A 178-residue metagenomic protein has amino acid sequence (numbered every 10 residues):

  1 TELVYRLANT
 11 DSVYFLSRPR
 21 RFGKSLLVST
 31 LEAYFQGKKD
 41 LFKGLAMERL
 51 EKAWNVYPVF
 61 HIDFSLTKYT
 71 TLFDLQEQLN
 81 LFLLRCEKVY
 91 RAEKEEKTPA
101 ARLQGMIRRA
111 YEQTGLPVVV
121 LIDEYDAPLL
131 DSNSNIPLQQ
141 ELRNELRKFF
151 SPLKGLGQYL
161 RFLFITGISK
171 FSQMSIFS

Functional and structural regions predicted by a protein language model:
T1-S178: Phosphate-binding site recognition
